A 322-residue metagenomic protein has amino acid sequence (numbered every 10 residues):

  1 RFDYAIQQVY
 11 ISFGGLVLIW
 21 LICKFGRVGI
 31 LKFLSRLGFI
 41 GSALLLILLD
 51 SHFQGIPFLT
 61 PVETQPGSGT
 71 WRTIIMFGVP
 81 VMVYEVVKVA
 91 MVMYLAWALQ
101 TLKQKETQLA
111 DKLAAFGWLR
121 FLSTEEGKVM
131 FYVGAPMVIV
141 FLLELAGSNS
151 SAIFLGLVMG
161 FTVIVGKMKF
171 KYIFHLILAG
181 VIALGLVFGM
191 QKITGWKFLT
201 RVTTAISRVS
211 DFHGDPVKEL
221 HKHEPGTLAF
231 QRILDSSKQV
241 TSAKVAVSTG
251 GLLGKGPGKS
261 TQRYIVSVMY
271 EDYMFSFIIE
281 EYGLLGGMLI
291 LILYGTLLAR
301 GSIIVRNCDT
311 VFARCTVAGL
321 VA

Functional and structural regions predicted by a protein language model:
R1-G147: Membrane-helix boundary/helix-loop-helix interface segments in multi-pass membrane proteins
Y10-L18, V87-K88, E281-A299: Hydrophobic alpha-helical transmembrane segments
F13, G38-F39, K128-L145, N149-K197: Hydrophobic alpha-helical segments of polytopic membrane proteins
V17, F25, Y94, G185 (+2 more regions): Transmembrane alpha-helix boundary/anchor motif
F25-I30, P57, L99, K103-T107 (+5 more regions): Membrane-interfacial segments
G67-T73, H175-L284, F312: Hydrophobic, glycine- and aromatic-enriched re-entrant/interface helices and adjoining loop segments
E144-L145, V163, L298-T310: Interfacial segments of transmembrane alpha-helices in multi-pass membrane proteins
I304-A322: Loop-to-helix entry and N-terminal half of a specific, functionally important transmembrane alpha helix in multi-pass
